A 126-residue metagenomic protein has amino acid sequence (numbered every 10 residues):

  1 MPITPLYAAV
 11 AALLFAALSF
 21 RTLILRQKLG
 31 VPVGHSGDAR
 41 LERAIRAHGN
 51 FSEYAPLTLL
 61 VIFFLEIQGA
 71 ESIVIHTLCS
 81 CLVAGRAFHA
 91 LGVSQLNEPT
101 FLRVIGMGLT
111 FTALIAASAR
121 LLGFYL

Functional and structural regions predicted by a protein language model:
I3-L18: Alpha-helical transmembrane segments
Y7-V10, I45-H48, L78-C81, G106-L109: Physicochemical signature of membrane-embedded alpha-helices that form the seven-helix bundle of GPCRs, emphasizing
F20-R46: Cytosolic, membrane-interface loops and tails of multi-pass inner-membrane proteins
N50-I62, L114: Core segments of transmembrane alpha-helices that mediate helix-helix packing or line hydrophobic substrate/ligand
L59, L65-Q95: Mid-chain, well-packed structural core segment of small domains
F88-A113: Interfacial loop-to-transmembrane junctions
S118-L126: Juxtamembrane boundary at the C-terminal end of a transmembrane helix
